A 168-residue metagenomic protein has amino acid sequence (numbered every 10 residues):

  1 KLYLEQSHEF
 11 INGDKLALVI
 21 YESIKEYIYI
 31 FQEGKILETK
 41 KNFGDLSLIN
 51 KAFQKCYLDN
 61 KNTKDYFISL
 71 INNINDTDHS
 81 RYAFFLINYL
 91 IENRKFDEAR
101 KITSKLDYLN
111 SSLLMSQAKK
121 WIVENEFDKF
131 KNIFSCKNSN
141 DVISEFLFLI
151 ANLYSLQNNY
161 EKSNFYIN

Functional and structural regions predicted by a protein language model:
K1-N168: Alpha-helical solenoid repeat scaffolds
